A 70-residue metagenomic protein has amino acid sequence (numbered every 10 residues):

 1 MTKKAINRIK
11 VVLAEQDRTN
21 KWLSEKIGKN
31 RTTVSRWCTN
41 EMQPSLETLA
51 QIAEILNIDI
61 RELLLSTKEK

Functional and structural regions predicted by a protein language model:
M1-T19: A short, Lys/Arg-rich alpha-helix, primarily the initiator
I9, L23-S24, V34-W37, L63: Conserved hydrophobic/aromatic packing and binding residues within compact polymer-binding modules
L13, S24, A53: The alpha-helix within a helix-turn-helix
R18, P44-E47: Residue-level signal for the short linker/turn that defines the boundary of a DNA-recognition helix
K29-P44: Recognition helix of helix-turn-helix/homeodomain-like DNA-binding domains that insert into the DNA major groove
E47-E62: DNA major-groove recognition helix of helix-turn-helix/homeodomain DNA-binding modules
L63-K70: Short amphipathic recognition helices of helix-turn-helix/homeodomain-type DNA-binding modules
